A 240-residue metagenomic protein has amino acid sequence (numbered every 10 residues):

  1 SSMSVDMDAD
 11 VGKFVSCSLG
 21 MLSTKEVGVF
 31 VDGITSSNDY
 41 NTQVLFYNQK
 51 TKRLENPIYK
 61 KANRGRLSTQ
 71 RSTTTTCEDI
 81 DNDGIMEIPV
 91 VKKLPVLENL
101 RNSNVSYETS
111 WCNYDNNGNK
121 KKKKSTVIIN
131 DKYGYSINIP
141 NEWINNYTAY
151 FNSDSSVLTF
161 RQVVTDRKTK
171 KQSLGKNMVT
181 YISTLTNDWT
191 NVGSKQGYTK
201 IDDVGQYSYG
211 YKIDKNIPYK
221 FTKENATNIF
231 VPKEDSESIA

Functional and structural regions predicted by a protein language model:
S1, S36-F46, L94-D115: Structural motif
S2-V5, E55-A62, K121-I128: Beta-propeller fold detector
S4-S18, A62-T75, W143: Repeat-based blade/solenoid architectures
M21-G33, I80-K92: Acidic/hydrophobic-patterned starts of short beta strands in beta-sheet-rich repeat architectures
N48-L54, Y114-N119: Short loop/turn segments immediately following beta-strands, especially the blade-tip and inter-blade linker loops
S125-Y147: N-terminal "mature-domain start" segment
P140-I201: Secretory pathway targeting signatures of secreted, lumenal, and periplasmic proteins
Y211-A240: Surface-exposed amphipathic alpha-helical segments
